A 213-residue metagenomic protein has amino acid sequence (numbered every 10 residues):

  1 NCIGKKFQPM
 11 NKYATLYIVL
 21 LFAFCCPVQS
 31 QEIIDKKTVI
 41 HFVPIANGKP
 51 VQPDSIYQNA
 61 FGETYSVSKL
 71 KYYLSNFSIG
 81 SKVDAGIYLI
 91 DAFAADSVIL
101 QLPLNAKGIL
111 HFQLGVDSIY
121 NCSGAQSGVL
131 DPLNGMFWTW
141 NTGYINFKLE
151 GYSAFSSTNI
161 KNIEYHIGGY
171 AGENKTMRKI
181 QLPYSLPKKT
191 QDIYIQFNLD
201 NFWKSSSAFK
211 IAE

Functional and structural regions predicted by a protein language model:
N1-D35: Bacterial Sec-dependent N-terminal signal peptides
Q31-E213: A short, solvent-exposed, low-complexity linear motif enriched for acidic/polar residues with Pro/Gly/Ser/Thr
